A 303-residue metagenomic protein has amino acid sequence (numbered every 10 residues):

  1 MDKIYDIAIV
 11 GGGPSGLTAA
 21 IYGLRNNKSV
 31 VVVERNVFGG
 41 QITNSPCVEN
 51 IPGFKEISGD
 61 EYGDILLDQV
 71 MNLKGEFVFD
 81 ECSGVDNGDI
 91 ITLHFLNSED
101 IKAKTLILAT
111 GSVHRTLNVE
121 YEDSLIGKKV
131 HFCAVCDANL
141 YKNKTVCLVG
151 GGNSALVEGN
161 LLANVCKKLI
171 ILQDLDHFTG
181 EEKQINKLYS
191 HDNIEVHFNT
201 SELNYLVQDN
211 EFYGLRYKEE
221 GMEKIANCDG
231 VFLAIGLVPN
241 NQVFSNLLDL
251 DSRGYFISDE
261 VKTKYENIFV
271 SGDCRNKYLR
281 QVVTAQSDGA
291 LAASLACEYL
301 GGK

Functional and structural regions predicted by a protein language model:
I4-D6, F79, K142-K144, N199 (+1 more regions): Phosphate-coordination loops involved in phosphoryl transfer and adenosine-cofactor binding
Y5-L73, G150, L156-E182, D251: Beta1-alpha1 glycine-rich phosphate/pyrophosphate-binding loop at the start of Rossmann-like nucleotide-binding domains
D6, K28-S29, K129, K144-T145 (+1 more regions): Residues that mark the start of a beta-strand
A20-Y22, N44, N118-Y121, G159-L161 (+3 more regions): Short amphipathic alpha-helical segments
V70-F95, D100-A103, N164-D259, G301-G302: A Rossmann-like FAD-binding core segment of flavoenzymes
F77-E81, V85-F95, K104-T105, T110-A134 (+1 more regions): Glycine/small-residue-rich loop that forms an oxyanion/phosphate-binding "nest" at active or ligand-binding sites
N118, S124-L140, I235-T284, D288-L291 (+1 more regions): FAD-site-proximal beta/loop scaffold in flavoenzymes
